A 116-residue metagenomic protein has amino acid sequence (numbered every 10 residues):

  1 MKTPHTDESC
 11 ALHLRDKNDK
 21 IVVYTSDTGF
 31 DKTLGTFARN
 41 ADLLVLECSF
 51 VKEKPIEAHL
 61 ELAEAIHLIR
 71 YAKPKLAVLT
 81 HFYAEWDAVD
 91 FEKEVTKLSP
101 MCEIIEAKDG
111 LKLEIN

Functional and structural regions predicted by a protein language model:
M1-T36, D109-N116: Core dinuclear metal-dependent hydrolase active-site scaffold
G29-K112: Cap/insert and terminal regions of metallo-dependent hydrolase folds
